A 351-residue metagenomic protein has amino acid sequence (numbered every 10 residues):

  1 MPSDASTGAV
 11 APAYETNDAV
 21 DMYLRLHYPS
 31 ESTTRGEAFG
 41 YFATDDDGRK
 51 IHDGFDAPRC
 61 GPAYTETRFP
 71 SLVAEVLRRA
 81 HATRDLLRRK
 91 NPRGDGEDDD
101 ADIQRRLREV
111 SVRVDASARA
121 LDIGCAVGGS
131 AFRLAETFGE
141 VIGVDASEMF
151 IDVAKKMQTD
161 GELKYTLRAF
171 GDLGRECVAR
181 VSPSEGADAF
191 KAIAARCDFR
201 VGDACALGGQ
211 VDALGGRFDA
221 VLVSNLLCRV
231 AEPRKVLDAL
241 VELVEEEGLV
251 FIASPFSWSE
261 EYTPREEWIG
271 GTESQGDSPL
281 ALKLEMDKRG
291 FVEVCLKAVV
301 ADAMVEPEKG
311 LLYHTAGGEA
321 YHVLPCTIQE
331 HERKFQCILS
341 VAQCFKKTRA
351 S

Functional and structural regions predicted by a protein language model:
G61-A116: Conserved alpha-helix/loop element of class I SAM-dependent methyltransferases that forms part of the SAM/SAH-binding
A116-A126, I142: Conserved class I S-adenosyl-L-methionine
V127-T137: Conserved SAM-binding loop of SAM-dependent methyltransferases across substrates and taxa, primarily the Class I
S147: Conserved SAM/SAH-binding beta-strand->alpha-helix loop
T159-L207: S-adenosyl-L-methionine
G202-V221: A short acidic, Gly/Pro-enriched loop at the edge of an enzyme's catalytic core that lines a small-molecule cofactor
R234-E246: A short glycine-rich, Lys/Arg-flanked "PGG" loop and its adjoining helix->strand segment in the class I
F251-D287: Conserved class I S-adenosyl-L-methionine
